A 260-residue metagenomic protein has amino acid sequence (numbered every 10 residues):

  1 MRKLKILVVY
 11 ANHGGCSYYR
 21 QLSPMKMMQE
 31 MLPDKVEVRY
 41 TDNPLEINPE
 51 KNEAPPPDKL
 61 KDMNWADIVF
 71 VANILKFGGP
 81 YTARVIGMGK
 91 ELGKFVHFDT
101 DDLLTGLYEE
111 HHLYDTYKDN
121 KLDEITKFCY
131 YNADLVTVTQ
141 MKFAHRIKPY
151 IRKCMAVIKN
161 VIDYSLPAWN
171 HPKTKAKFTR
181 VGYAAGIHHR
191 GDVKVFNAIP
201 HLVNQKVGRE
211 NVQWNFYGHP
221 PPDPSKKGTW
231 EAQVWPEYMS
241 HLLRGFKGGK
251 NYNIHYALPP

Functional and structural regions predicted by a protein language model:
M1-K76: N-terminal pre-catalytic "stem/leader" segment of glycosyltransferase-like enzymes
N12-M27, D163-W169, K173-P259: Conserved catalytic-core segment of nucleotide-activated headgroup transferases in glycan assembly
A54-D58, N64, V85-E91, L104 (+1 more regions): Membrane-proximal helix-turn-helix segments that form the acceptor-binding/catalytic region of lipid-linked
V69-F70, H97, Y131-M141: A short beta-strand/loop micro-motif in the catalytic core of glycosyltransferases that engages the nucleotide-sugar
A72-E91, T105, V193-F196: An aromatic- and histidine-rich active-site surface loop
E91-F95, A133, R152-C154: A short helix->loop->beta-strand "cap" motif at the edges of active sites that frequently abuts
H97-T126, K177, K227-W230, M239 (+1 more regions): Acceptor-binding helix/loop patch of EC 2.4 sugar-transfer enzymes, predominantly nucleotide-sugar-dependent
K142, V161: Carbohydrate-associated surface elements
